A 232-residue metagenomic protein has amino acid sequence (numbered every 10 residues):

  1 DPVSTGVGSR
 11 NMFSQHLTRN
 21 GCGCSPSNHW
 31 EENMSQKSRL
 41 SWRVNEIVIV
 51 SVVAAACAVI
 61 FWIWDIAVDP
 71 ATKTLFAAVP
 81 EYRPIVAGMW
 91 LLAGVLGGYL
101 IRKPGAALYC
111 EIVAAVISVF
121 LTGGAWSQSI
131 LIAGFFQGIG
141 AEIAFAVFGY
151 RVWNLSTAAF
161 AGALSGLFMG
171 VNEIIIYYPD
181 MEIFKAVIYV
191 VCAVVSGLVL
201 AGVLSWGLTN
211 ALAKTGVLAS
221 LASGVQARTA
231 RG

Functional and structural regions predicted by a protein language model:
F13-R19, C24-S41: Short, Lys/Arg-rich, polar N-terminal cytosolic tail immediately upstream of the first transmembrane signal-anchor
S35-G97: Hydrophobic transmembrane alpha-helices
N45-A54, I132-I174: Short helix-perturbing small/polar motifs within transmembrane alpha-helices
I47-S51, G88, L92, P104-I112 (+4 more regions): Hydrophobic alpha-helical transmembrane segments
K73-L75, R151-G232: Membrane-embedded alpha-helical hairpins and interfacial helices in multi-pass inner-membrane proteins
G88-R102, G140-F145: Generic transmembrane alpha-helix motif of multi-pass integral membrane proteins
A115-A141: Interfacial aromatic-anchored transmembrane helix boundaries in multi-pass membrane proteins
